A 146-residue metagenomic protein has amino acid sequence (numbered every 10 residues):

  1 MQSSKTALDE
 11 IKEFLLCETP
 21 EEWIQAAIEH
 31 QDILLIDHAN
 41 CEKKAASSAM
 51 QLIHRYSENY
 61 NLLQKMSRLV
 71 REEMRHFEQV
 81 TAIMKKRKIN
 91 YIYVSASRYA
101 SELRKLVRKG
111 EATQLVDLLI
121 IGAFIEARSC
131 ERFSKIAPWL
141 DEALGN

Functional and structural regions predicted by a protein language model:
M1-N146: Non-heme di-metal
